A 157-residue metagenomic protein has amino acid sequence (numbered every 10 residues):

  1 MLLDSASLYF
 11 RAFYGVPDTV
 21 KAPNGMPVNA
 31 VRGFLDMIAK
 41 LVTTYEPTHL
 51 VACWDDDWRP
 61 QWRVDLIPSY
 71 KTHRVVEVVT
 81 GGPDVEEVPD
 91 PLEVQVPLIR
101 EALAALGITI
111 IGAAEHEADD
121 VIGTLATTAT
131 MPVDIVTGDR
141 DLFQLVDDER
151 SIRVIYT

Functional and structural regions predicted by a protein language model:
M1-V136, R140-Y156: Noncatalytic, basic helical substrate-engagement surface that gates or grips nucleic-acid strands
